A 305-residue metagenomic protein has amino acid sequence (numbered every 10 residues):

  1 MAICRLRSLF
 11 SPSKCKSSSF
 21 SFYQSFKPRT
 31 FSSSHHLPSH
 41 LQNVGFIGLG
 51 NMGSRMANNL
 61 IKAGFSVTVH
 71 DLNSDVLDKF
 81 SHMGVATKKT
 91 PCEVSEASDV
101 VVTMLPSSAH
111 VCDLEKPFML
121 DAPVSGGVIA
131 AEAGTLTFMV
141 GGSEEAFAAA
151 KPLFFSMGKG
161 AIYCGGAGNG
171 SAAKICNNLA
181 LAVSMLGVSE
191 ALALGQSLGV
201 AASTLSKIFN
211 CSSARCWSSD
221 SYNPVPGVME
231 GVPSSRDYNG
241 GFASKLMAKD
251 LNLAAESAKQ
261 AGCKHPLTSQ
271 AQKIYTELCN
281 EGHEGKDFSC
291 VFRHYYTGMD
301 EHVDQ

Functional and structural regions predicted by a protein language model:
A2-M104, F118, V128-A131, I162 (+1 more regions): NAD(P)+-binding Rossmann beta1-loop-alpha1 motif at the extreme N-terminus of oxidoreductases
M52, M56, M104, P117 (+4 more regions): Methionine-biased hydrophobic packing positions in alpha-helices, especially within tandem helical repeat solenoids
M56-L60, L153, L194: Hydrophobic residues within alpha-helices that form the first helical element adjacent to the glycine-rich loop
D99, L105-S107, V124, G142: Short glycine-/small-residue-rich Rossmann-like dinucleotide-binding loops
P106-L114: Rossmann-like adenosine-cofactor binding region
E115-A182: Rossmann-fold dinucleotide-binding core
N169-H302: Helical "substrate-binding/catalytic lid" subdomain of Rossmann-like NAD(P)-dependent dehydrogenases/reductases
